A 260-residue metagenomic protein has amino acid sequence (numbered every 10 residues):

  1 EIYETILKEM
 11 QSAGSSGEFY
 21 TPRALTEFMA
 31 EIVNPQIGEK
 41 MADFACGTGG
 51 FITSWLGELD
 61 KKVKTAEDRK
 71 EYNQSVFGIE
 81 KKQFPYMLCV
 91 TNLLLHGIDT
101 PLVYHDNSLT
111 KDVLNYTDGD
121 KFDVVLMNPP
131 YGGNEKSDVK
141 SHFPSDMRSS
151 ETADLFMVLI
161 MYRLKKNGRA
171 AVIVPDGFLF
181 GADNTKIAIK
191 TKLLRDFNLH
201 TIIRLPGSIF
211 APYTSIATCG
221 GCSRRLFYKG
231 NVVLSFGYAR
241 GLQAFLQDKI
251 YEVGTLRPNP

Functional and structural regions predicted by a protein language model:
E1, K61, L164-K165: Short, flexible segments with low predicted structural confidence
E1-M10: Long recognition/docking surfaces used for binding and targeting
E18-M127, G132-N134, S150, D154 (+4 more regions): Conserved S-adenosyl-L-methionine
T117-P260: A conserved structural/catalytic subdomain of Rossmann-like adenosyl-cofactor enzymes
